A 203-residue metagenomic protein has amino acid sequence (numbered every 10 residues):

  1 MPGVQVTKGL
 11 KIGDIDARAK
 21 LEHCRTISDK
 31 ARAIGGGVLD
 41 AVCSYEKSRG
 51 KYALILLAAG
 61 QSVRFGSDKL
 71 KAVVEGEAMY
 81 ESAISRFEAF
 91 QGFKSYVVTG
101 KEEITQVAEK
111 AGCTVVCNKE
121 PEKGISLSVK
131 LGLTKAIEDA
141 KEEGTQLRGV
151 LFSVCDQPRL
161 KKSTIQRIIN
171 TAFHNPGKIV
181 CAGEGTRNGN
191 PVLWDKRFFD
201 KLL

Functional and structural regions predicted by a protein language model:
M1-R49: Well-ordered secondary-structure scaffolds
R18, A41-Y45, F90, D139 (+2 more regions): Change "in soluble alpha/beta enzymes" to "in soluble alpha/beta proteins
K47-A53, Q106, H174-P176: SAM-dependent methyltransferases
G50-E102: N-terminal glycine-rich phosphate-binding loop and ensuing alpha1 helix
K71, V115, I179-C181: Conserved beta-strand scaffold positions in the cores of enzyme catalytic domains, especially in NTP/NDP-utilizing
E81-G149, S163: Conserved N-terminal catalytic core of the sugar/cofactor nucleotidyltransferase
E122-D200: Conserved beta-loop-beta/alpha segment of the NTase-like Rossmann-fold superfamily that binds/positions NTPs
